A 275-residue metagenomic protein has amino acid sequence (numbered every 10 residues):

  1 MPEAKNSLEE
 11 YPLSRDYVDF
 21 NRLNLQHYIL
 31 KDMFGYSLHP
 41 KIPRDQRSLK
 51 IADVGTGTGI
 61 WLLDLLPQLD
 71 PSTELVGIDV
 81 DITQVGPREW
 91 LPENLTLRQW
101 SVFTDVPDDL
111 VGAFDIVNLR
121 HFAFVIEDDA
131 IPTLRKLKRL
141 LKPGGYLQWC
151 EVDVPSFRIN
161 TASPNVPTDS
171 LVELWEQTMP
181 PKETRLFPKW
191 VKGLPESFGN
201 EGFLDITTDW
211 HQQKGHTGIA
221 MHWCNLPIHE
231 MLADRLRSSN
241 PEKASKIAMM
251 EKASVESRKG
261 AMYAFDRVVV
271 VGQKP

Functional and structural regions predicted by a protein language model:
P2-S48: Class I SAM-dependent methyltransferase Rossmann-like catalytic core, especially the SAM/SAH-binding loop
S48-P107, P132: Class I SAM-dependent methyltransferase SAM/SAH-binding core
D70, I126-E127, L141-P143: Helix-to-beta-strand junctions that scaffold the AdoMet/dcAdoMet cofactor pocket in Class I SAM-dependent enzymes
V106-V117: A short acidic, Gly/Pro-enriched loop at the edge of an enzyme's catalytic core that lines a small-molecule cofactor
L119-F122: A short beta-strand submotif of the Rossmann-like class I SAM-dependent methyltransferase core that lines
F124-V125, Y146-N225, D234: Conserved catalytic/acceptor-binding region of the Class I
I131-P143: A short glycine-rich, Lys/Arg-flanked "PGG" loop and its adjoining helix->strand segment in the class I
E201-P275: C-terminal lobe and adjacent flexible extensions of AdoMet/dcAdoMet transferase-like proteins
